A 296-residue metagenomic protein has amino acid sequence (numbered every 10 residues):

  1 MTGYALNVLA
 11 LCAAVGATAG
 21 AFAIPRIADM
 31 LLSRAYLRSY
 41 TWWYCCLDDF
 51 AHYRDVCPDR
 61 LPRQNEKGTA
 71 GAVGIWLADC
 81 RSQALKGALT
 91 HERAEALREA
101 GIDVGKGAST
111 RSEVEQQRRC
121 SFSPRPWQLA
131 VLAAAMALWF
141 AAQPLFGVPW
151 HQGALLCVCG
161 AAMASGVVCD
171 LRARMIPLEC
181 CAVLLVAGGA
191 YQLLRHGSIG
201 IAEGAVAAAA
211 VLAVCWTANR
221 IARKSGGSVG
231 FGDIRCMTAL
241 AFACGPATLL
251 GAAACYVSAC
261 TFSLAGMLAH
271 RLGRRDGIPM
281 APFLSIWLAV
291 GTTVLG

Functional and structural regions predicted by a protein language model:
M1-C57, N65-G296: A membrane-topology feature that recognizes alpha-helical transmembrane segments and their immediate juxtamembrane
